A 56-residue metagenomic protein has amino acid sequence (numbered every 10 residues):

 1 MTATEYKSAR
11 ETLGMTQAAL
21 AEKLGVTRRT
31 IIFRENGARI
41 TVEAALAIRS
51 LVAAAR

Functional and structural regions predicted by a protein language model:
M1-T12: A short, Lys/Arg-rich alpha-helix, primarily the initiator
M1-T2, L20, V26: Hydrophobic alpha-helical segments, principally membrane-spanning helices and signal/leader peptides
Y6, L20-A21, I31-R34: Conserved hydrophobic/aromatic packing and binding residues within compact polymer-binding modules
T12-L13, F33, A47-S50: Short alpha-helical scaffold segments that flank and stabilize functional sites
V26-R39: Recognition helix of helix-turn-helix/homeodomain-like DNA-binding domains that insert into the DNA major groove
R39-R56: DNA major-groove recognition helix of helix-turn-helix/homeodomain DNA-binding modules
